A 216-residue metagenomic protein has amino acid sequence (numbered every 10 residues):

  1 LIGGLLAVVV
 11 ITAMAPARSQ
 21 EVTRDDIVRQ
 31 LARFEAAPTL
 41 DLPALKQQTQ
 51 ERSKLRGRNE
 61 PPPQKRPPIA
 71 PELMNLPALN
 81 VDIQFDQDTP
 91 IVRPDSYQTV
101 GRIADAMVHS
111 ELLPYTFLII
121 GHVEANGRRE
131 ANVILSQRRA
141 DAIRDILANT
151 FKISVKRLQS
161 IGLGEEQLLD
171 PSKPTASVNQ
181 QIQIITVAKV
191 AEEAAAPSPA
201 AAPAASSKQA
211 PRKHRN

Functional and structural regions predicted by a protein language model:
I2-M74, A205-N216: N-terminal targeting leaders that direct proteins to extracytoplasmic destinations
T23, I27-Q30, D41, S96-T99 (+3 more regions): Stable alpha-helical elements in mature extracytoplasmic
F34, Q48, I103-S110, I143-T150 (+1 more regions): Structured segments of extracytoplasmic/periplasmic soluble domains in secreted or envelope-associated proteins
E72-P77, E111-L112, K152-I153, T175-V178: Extracellular/periplasmic catalytic domains that process cell-envelope and extracellular macromolecules
N75-D88: Acidic/histidine-rich, surface-exposed loop or edge segments in extracytoplasmic proteins
F85-I120, A148-N149, E192, A196 (+1 more regions): Periplasmic peptidoglycan-binding/anchoring modules of Gram-negative envelope and division proteins
H122-A201, A205-N216: Periplasmic OmpA-like peptidoglycan-binding domain that tethers envelope proteins to the cell wall
